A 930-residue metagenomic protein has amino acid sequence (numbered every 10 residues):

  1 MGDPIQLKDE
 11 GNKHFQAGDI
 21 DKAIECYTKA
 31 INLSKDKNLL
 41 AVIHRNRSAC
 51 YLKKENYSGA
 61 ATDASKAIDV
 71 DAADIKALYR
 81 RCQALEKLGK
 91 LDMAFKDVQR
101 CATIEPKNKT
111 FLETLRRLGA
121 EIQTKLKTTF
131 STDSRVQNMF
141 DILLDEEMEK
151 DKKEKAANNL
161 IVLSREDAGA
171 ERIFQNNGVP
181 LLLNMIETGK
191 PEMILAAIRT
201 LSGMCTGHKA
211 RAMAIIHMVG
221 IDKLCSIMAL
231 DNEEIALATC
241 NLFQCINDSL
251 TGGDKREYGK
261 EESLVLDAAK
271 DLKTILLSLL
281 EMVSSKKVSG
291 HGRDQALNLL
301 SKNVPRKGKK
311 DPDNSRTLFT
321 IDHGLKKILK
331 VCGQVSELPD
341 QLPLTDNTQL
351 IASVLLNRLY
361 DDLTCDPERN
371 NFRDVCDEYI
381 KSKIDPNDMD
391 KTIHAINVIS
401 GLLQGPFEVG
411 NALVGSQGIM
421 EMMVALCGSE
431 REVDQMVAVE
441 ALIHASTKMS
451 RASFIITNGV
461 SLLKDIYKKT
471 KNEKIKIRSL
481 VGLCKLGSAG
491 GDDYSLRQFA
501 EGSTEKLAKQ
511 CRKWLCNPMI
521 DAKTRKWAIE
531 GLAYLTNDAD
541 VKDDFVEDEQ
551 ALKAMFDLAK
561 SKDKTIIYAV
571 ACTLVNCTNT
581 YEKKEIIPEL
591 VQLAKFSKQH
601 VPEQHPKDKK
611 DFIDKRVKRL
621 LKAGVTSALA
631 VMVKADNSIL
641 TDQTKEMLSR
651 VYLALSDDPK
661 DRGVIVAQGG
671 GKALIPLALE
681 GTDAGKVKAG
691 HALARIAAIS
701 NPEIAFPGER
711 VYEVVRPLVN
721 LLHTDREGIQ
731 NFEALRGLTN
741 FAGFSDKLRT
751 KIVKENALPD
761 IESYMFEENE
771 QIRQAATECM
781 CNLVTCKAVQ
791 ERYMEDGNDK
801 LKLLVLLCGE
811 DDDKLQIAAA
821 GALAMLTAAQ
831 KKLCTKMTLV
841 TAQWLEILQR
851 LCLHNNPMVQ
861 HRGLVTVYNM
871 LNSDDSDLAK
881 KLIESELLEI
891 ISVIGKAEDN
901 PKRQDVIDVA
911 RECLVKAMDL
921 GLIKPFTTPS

Functional and structural regions predicted by a protein language model:
M1-Q334, T348-E378, K391, I396-N397 (+1 more regions): Alpha-helical tetratricopeptide repeat
I31, K35, I68, A102 (+22 more regions): A conserved position within tetratricopeptide repeats
L40-R45, Y79-R80, I104, T110-T114 (+27 more regions): Alpha-helical solenoid repeats of the armadillo/HEAT superfamily in eukaryotic scaffolding/adaptor proteins
T129-S131, A571-M632: Acidic, serine/threonine- and proline-enriched intrinsically disordered linkers and terminal tails in large eukaryotic
F130-S134, R172-N177, M213-V219, K255-E261 (+17 more regions): Short sequence/structural elements of tandem HEAT/ARM alpha-solenoid repeats
R135-L143, L181-N184, K223-C225, I275-V283 (+14 more regions): Buried hydrophobic core positions in alpha-solenoid tandem helical repeats
F140, E146, L355, L359 (+10 more regions): Alpha-solenoid helical repeat scaffolds
G220-L224, E262-S263, L279-S284, L300 (+13 more regions): Extended amphipathic alpha-helical scaffolding regions
